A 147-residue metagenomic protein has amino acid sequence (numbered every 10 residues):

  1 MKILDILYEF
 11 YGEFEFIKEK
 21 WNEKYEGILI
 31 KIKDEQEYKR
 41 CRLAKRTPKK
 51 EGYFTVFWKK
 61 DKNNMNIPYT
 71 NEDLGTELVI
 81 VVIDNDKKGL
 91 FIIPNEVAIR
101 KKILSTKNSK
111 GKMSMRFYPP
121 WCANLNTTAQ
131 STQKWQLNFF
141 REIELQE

Functional and structural regions predicted by a protein language model:
M1-I17: Acidic-basic catalytic patches of nuclease active cores, encompassing PD-(D/E)XK and other metal-cofactor nuclease
I17-L74: Short, well-structured hydrophobic secondary-structure segments
E23, D73, N85-D86, N108-K110: A generic structural signal for short, non-catalytic loop/turn and secondary-structure boundary residues
G27-L29, R42, F54-F57, E77-V82 (+2 more regions): Ordered hydrophobic segments in well-structured contexts
K33-E35, I80-K88, P120-C122: Short, flexible beta-strand-to-coil junctions
E37-A44, F91-N95, A129: Short amphipathic beta-strand/extended segments with alternating polar/hydrophobic composition
K62-K101: Structured, beta-strand-rich domain cores that present glycine/charged loop surfaces used to bind extended ligands
K101-Q146: Helix-rich interaction surfaces within compact, conserved domain-sized segments that mediate assembly or partner
